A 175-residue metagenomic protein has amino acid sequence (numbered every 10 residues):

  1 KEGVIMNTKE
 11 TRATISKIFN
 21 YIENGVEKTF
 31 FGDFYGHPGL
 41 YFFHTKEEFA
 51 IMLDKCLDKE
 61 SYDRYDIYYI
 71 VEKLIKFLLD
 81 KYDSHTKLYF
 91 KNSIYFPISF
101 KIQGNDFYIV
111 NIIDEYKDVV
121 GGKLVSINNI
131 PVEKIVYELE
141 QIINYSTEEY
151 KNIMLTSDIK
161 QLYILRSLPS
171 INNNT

Functional and structural regions predicted by a protein language model:
K1-T175: Flexible, low-complexity junctional segments that flank or bridge functional domains
